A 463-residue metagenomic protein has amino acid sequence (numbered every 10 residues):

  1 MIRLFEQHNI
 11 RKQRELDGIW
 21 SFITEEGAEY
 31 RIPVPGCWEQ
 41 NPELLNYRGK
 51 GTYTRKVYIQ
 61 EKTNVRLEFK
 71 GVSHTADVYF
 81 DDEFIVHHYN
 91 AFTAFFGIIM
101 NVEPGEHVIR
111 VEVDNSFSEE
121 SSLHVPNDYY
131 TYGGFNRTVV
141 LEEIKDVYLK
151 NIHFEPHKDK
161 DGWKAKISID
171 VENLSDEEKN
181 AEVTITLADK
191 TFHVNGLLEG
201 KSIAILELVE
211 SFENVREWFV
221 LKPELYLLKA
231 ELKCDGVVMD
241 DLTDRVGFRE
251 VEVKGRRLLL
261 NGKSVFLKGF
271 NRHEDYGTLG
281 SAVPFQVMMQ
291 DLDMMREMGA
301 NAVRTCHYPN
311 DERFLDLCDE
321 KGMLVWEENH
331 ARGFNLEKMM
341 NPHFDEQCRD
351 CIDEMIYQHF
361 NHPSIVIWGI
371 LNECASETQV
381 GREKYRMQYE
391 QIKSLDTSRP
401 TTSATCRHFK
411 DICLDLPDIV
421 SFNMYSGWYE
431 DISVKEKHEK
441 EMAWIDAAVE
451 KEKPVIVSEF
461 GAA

Functional and structural regions predicted by a protein language model:
M1-E312, L317, K321-V325, C351 (+6 more regions): Secreted/periplasmic carbohydrate-active enzymes, especially glycoside hydrolases
L292-M295, A302-A463: Substrate-binding/catalytic cleft of secreted carbohydrate-active enzymes, primarily glycoside hydrolases
